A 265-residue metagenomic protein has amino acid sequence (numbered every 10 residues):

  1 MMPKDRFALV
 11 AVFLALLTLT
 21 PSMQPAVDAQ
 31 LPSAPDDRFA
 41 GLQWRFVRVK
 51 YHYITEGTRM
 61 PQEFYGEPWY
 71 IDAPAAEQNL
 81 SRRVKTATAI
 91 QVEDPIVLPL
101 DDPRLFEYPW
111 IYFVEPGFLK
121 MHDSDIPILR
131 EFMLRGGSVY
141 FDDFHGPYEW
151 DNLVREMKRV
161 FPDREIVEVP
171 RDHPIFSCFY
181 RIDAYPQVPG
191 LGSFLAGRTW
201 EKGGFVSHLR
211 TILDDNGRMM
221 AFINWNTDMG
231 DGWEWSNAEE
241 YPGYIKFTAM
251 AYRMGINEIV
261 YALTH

Functional and structural regions predicted by a protein language model:
M1-D5: N-terminal secretory signal peptides that target proteins for export/translocation
V10-S22: Bacterial N-terminal signal peptides
P25-W110, P116-G117, D228-H265: Aromatic-Pro/Gly-enriched surface loop or interdomain linker that acts as a lid/target-recognition segment
Q30, I54-M60, Y148-A238, Y244-F247 (+1 more regions): An acidic, glycine-rich "communication" segment
F46, L105, W110-W150: Short alpha-beta junction capping motif
A75-N79, R83, S124, I128 (+5 more regions): Extracytoplasmic/secreted proteins, especially bacterial periplasmic and envelope-associated proteins
T88, G137, V160-R164, A262: A generic secondary-structure signal for well-formed alpha-helical elements
I90-L100, F141-F144, R164-D172: Surface-exposed patches in mature extracellular/periplasmic domains of secreted proteins
